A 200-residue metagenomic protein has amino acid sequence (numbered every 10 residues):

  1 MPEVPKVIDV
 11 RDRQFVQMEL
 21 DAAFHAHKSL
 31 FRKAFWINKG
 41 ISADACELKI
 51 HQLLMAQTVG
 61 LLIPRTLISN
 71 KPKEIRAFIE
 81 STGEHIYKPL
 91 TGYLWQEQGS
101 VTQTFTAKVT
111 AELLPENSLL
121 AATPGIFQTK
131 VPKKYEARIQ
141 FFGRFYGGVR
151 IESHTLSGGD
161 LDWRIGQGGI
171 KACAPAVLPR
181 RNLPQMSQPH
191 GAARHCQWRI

Functional and structural regions predicted by a protein language model:
M1-L62: Conserved N-proximal alpha/beta basic substrate-recognition cap immediately N-terminal to, or forming the N-lobe
P2, S42-A43, G92-Y93, P132-K133 (+2 more regions): Short, solvent-exposed loop/turn segments at secondary-structure junctions
L53-Q57, P64, I75, I79-E97 (+1 more regions): ATP-grasp fold ATP-binding core
I68: Phosphate-interacting basic helix/loop segments used at nucleotide- and nucleic-acid interfaces
K71: Short, conserved beta-strand/beta-arch hydrophobic-aromatic motifs that form part of recognition grooves or interface
I86-P89, Q128, E136-S153: Beta-strand scaffold of nucleotide-dependent catalytic cores
E97-L114: Active-site loop ensemble at the mouth of alpha/beta enzyme cores that anchors a bound cofactor
A121-P124, T129-K130, F141, G158-I200: A long amphipathic alpha-helix within ATP-dependent nucleotide-binding catalytic cores
